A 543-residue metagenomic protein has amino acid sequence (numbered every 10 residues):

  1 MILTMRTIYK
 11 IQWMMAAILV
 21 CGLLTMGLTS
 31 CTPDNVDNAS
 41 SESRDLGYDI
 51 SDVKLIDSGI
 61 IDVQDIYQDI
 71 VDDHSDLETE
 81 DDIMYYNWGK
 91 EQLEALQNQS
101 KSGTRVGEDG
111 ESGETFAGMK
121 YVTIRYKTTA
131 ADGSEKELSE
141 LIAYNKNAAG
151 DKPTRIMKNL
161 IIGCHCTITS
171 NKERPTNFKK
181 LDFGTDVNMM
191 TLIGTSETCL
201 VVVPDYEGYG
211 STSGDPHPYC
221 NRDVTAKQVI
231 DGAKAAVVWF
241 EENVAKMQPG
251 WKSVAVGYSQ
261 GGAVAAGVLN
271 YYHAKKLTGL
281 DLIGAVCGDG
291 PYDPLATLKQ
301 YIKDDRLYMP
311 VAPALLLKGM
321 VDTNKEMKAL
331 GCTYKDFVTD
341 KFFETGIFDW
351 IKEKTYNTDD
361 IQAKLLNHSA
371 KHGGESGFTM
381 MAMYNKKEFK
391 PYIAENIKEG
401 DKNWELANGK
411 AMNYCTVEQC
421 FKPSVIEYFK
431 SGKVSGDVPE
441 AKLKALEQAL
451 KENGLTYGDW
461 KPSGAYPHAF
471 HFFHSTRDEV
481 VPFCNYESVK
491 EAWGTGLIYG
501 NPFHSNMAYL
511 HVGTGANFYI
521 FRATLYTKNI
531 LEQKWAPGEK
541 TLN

Functional and structural regions predicted by a protein language model:
D37-N147: Catalytic-loop region of hydrolases
A131-S139, N145-S196: Short, surface-exposed "cap/lid" segments of acyl-processing enzymes
Y219-E242: Alpha/beta-hydrolase active-site loop
V268, H468, P482-W493: Short alpha-helix in the alpha/beta-hydrolase fold that links the catalytic acid
G288-K461: Accessory cap/linker subdomain of secreted extracellular hydrolases
P294, T476-V481: Acidic catalytic loop of the alpha/beta-hydrolase fold
K299, E447-Q448, R477, E487-S488 (+1 more regions): C-terminal catalytic histidine-bearing segment of alpha/beta-hydrolase fold enzymes
Y466, H471-D478: Short beta-strand/loop motif that positions the catalytic acidic residue of the alpha/beta-hydrolase fold
